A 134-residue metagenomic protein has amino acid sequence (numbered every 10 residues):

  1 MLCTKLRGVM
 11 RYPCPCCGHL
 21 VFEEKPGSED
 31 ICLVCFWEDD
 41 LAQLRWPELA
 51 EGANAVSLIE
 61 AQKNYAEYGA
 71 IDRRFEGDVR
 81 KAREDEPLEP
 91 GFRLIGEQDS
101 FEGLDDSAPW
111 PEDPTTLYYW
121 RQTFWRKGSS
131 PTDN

Functional and structural regions predicted by a protein language model:
T4-L6, C16: Soluble secreted/lumenal catalytic domains with histidine-centered metal-binding or acid-base catalytic motifs
R11-Y12, E29: Residues immediately within or flanking Cys/His clusters that coordinate Zn2+ in small zinc-binding modules
C14-C17, C32-C35: Short cysteine-rich clusters marking metal-coordination/redox-active sites
L20-F22: Feature captures hydrophobic
K25-C32, Q43-L49: Short cysteine/histidine-rich zinc-coordinating motifs and their immediately flanking basic loops
W37-A70: Short metal-binding segments enriched for Cys and/or His
E67-N134: Long, contiguous alpha-helical scaffold regions
